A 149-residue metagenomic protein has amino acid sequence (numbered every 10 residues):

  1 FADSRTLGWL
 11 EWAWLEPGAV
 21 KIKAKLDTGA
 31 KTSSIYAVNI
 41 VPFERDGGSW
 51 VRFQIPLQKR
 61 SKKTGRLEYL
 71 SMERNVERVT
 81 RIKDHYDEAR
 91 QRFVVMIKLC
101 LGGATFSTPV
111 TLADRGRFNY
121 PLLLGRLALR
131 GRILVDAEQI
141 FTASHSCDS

Functional and structural regions predicted by a protein language model:
F1-S149: Pepsin/retropepsin-fold aspartyl endopeptidases
